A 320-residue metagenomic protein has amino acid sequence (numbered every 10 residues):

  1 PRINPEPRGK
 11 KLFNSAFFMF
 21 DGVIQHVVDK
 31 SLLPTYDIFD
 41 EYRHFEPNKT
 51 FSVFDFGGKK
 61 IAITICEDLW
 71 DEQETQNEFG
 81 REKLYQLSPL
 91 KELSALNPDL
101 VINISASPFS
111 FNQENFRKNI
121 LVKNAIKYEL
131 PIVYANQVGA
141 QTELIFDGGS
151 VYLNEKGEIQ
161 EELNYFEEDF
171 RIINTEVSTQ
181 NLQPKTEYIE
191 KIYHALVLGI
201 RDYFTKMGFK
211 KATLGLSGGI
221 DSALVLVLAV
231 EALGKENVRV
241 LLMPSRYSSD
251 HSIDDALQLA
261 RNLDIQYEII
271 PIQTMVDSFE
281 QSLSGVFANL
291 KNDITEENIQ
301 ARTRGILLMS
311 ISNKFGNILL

Functional and structural regions predicted by a protein language model:
P1-G215, L226, E231-K235, Y267: Enzyme catalytic cores with a strong preference for nitrogen-chemistry domains
G22, I102, G219, A260 (+1 more regions): Residue-level signal for inorganic ion chemistry
T35, S110, T142, D221 (+2 more regions): Generic structural signal for helix capping and beta-alpha/helix-loop junctions
G57, T64, D68, V101-I104 (+4 more regions): Nucleotide-activated chemistry modules centered on ATP-dependent adenylation/adenylyltransferase
S88, F116-I120, K191, A195-G199 (+9 more regions): Generic recognition of stable, solvent-exposed alpha-helical segments in well-folded globular domains
Y165-N174, N237-L242, R246, D250-T295 (+1 more regions): A conserved beta-strand->alpha-helix junction
K210-L216, I220-L257: ATP-dependent adenylation/pyrophosphate-handling site
